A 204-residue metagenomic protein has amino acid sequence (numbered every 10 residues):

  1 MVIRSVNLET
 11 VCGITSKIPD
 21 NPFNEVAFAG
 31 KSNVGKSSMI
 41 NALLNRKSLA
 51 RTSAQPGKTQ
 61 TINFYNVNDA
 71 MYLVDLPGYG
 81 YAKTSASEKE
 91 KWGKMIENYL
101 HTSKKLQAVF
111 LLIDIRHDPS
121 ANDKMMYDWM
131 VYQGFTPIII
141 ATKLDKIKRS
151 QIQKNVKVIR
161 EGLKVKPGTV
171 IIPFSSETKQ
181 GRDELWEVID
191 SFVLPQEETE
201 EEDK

Functional and structural regions predicted by a protein language model:
M1-K83, L194, T199-K204: Conserved G1/Walker A P-loop phosphate-binding module
I3-T15, K146-K204: Canonical P-loop GTPase G-domain recognition
P22, S48, T61, E88 (+7 more regions): Helical mechanochemical/support elements of P-loop NTPase systems and associated helical scaffolds
L43-K47, L100, L163, I189: Hydrophobic aliphatic residues
K58, M71, G78-Y81, R116-D118 (+2 more regions): Conserved nucleotide-binding/hydrolysis micro-motifs of P-loop NTPases
N68-L106: Conserved nucleotide-sensing/catalytic segment adjacent to the nucleotide-binding pocket in NTP-handling enzymes
E97-T169: Conserved C-terminal guanine-recognition region of P-loop GTPase G domains, centered on the G4
